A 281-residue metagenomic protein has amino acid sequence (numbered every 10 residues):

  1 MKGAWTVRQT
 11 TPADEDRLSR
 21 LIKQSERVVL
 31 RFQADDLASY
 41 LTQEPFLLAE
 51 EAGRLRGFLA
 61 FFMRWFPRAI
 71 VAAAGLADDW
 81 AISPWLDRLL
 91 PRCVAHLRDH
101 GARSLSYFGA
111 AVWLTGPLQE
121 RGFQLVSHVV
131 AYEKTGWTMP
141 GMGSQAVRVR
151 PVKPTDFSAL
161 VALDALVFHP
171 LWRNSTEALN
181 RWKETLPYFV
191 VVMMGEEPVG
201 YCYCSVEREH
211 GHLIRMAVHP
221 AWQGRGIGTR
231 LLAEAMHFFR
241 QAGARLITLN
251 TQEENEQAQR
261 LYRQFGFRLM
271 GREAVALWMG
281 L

Functional and structural regions predicted by a protein language model:
M1, W65, A77-Q145, V275-L277: Acyl-donor-binding surface of acyltransferase catalytic domains
A4-L18, V147-L160: A short beta-loop-alpha structural element at the N-terminal edge of CoA-dependent acyl/N-acetyltransferase catalytic
R20-Q33, A162-N174: Helix-loop element at the rim of GNAT/NAT acetyltransferase active sites that forms part of the acceptor-substrate
K23, A34-R88, M194, C202-I214 (+1 more regions): Conserved donor-binding loop and adjoining core beta-sheet/short helix segment in diverse acyl/aminoacyl transferases
I82-A95, V218, G224-H237, Q241 (+1 more regions): Conserved acetyl-CoA-binding loop-helix of GNAT-fold acetyltransferases
L105-G109, L213, I247-T251: Conserved hydrophobic beta-strand within the GNAT/NAT acetyltransferase core sheet that lines the active-site cleft
A110-H128, T229, E253-G271: Conserved active-site alpha-helix within GNAT-family acetyltransferase domains
V130-R148, R245, N250-E256, F265-L281: C-terminal "cap" of GNAT-fold acetyltransferases
